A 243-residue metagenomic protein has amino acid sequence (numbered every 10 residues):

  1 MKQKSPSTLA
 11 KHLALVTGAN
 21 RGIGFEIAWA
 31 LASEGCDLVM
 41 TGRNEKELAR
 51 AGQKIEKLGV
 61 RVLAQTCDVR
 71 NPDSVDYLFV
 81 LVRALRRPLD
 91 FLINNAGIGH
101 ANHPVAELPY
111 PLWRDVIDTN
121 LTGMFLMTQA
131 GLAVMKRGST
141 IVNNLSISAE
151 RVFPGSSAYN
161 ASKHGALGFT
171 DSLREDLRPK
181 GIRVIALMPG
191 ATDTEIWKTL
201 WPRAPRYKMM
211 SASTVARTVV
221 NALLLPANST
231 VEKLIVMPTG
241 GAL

Functional and structural regions predicted by a protein language model:
N20-R21: Conserved glycine-rich cofactor-binding loop
E34-R50: Conserved glycine-rich Rossmann-like NAD(P)H-binding loop of the short-chain dehydrogenase/reductase
E45-K46, T66-L78, Y110: The beta1-alpha1 cofactor-binding region of Rossmann-like NAD(H)/NADP(H)-dependent oxidoreductases
H103-V105, L112-R114: Substrate-binding pocket helix/loop in short-chain dehydrogenase/reductase
T128, S162: Active-site helix of classical SDR
S146: Residue(s) in the substrate-gating loop at a strand-loop-helix junction that position the organic substrate next
A186, P202-L243: C-terminal helical subdomain
